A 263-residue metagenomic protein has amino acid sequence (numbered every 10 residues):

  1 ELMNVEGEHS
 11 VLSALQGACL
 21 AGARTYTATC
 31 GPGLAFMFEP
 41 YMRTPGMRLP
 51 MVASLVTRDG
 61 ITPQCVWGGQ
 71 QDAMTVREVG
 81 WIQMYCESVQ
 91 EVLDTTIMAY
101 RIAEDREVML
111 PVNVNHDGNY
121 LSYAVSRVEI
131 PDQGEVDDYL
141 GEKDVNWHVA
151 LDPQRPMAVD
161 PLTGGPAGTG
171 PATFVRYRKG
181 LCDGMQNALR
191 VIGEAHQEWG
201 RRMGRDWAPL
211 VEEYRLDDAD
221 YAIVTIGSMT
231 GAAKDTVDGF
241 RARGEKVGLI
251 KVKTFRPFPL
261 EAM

Functional and structural regions predicted by a protein language model:
E1-Q70, W81-E104, A242: Thiamine diphosphate
E1-S10, K251-A262: Metallocofactor- and cofactor-centric catalytic cores in central/energy metabolism, strongly enriched
T27, A53, N113-V114, I223 (+1 more regions): Structural beta-sheet core signal
M37, Y123-V125, A232-K234: Short helix/loop capping segments that flank catalytic or ligand/cofactor-binding pockets
R58-D59, H116-Y123, G227-M229: Glycine-rich beta-alpha junction loops
Q64-V66, V191-A208, T225-A233, V252-L260: A general structural motif
V112-E212: Conformationally flexible catalytic loops at phosphate/diphosphate-handling active centers
V211-E245, F258-M263: Redox- and metal-dependent alpha/beta enzyme cores, enriched for Fe-S-associated oxidoreductases and cofactor-handling
